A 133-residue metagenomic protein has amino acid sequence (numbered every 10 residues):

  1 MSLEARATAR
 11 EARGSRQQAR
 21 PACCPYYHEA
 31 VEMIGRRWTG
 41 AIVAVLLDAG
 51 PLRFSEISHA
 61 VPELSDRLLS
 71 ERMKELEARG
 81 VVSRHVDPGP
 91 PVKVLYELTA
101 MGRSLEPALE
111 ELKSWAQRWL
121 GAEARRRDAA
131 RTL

Functional and structural regions predicted by a protein language model:
S2-R13, P21-P25, A44, A100-L133: Amphipathic alpha-helical dimerization/coiled-coil segments that flank or bridge DNA-binding/regulatory modules
R16: Loop-to-helix "switch" segment enriched in basic and acidic residues adjacent to catalytic/ligand pockets
R20-L68, R79, P88-G89, L95-E97 (+2 more regions): N-terminal helix-turn-helix DNA-binding core of bacterial DNA-binding proteins
R72: Residues within the DNA-recognition helix of helix-turn-helix
H85: Short beta-strand->loop
